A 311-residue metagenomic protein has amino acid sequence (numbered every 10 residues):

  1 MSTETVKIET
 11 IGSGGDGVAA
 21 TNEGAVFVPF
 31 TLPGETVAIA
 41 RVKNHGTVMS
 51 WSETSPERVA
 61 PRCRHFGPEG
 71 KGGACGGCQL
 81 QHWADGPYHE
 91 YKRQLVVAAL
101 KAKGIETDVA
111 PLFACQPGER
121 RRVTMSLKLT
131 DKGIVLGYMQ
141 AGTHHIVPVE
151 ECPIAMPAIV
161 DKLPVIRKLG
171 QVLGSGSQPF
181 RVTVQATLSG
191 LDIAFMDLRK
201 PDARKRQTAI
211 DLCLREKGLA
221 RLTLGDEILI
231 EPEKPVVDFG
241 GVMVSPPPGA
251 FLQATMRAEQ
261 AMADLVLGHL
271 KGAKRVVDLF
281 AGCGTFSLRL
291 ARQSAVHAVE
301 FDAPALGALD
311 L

Functional and structural regions predicted by a protein language model:
M1-K71: Terminal RNA-binding accessory module
S2-E9, S13, V172, L198-L311: Rossmann-like S-adenosyl-L-methionine
A40-V42, S126-T130, Q185-T187: Short beta-strand micro-motifs enriched in acidic
S52-P56, A60-S175, P179: Extended interfacial segments that mediate partner engagement and assembly in macromolecular machines
A110, S177-A186, L222-G225: A short glycine-rich, hydrophobically flanked beta-strand micro-motif that places a catalytic Asp/Glu for divalent metal
H144-E150, L191-A194, P246: Short small-residue beta-strand/loop micro-motif enriched in glycine and branched aliphatics
V184-L198: Carbohydrate-binding surface patches
